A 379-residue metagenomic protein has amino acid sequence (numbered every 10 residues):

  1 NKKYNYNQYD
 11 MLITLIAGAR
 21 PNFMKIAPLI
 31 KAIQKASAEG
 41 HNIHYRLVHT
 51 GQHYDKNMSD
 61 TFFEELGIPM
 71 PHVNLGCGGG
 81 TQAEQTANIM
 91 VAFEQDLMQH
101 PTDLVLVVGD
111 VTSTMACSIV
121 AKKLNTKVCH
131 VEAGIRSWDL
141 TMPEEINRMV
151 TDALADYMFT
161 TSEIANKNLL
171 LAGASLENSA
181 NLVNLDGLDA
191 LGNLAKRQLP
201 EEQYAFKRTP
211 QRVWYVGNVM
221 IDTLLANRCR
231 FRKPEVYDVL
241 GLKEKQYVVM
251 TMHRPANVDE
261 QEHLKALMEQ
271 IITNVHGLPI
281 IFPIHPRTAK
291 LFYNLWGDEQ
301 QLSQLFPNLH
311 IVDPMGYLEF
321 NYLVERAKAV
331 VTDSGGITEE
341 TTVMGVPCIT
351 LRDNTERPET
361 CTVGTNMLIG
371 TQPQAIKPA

Functional and structural regions predicted by a protein language model:
Y9, T14-I16, N22-G40, F62 (+1 more regions): Active-site and donor-binding regions of nucleotide-sugar-utilizing enzymes
L15, L47-H49, V107, H130 (+4 more regions): Structural beta-sheet core signal
K35-R46, H276-I280: A generic structural motif
G51-P69: N-terminal beta-loop-helix "entrance" segment that forms/cooperates in small-molecule cofactor or anionic ligand
Q52, D60, C229-R326: Donor-nucleotide binding loops and adjacent catalytic segments primarily of GT-B fold Leloir glycosyltransferases
H53-N57, G76, L154-E260, I369: A nucleotide-sugar donor-handling region in carbohydrate enzymes
V107-V108, I119, M158, N321-T360: A donor-sugar binding/catalytic signature common to diverse glycosyltransferases and related nucleotide-sugar
E356-A379: Change "using UDP/GDP/dTDP sugars" to "using nucleotide sugars
